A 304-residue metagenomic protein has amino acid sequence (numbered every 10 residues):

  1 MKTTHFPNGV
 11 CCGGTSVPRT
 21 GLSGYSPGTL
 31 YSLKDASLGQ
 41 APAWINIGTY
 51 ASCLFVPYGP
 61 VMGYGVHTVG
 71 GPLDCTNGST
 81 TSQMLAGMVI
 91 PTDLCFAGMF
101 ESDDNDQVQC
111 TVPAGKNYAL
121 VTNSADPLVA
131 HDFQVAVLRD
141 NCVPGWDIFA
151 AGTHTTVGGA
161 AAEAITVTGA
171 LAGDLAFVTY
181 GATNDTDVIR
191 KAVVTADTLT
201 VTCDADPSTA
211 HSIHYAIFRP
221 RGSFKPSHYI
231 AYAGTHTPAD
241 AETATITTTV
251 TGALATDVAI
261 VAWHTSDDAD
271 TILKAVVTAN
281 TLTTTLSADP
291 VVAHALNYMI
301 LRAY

Functional and structural regions predicted by a protein language model:
M1-L38, V56-P60: Extracellular/surface-exposed low-complexity repeats and stalk/linker segments enriched in Gly/Pro and small polar
P27, P42, L296: Residues that flank catalytic or metal-binding motifs in active/ligand-binding sites
T29, W44, E163: Residue-level detector of short, conserved catalytic/binding motifs and their immediate flanks
L38-I45: Short, Lys/Arg- and Gly-enriched loop/turn segments at beta-strand edges
I45-L54: Short, compositionally biased
V61-Q134, L138-Y304: Extracellular attachment/recognition segments
